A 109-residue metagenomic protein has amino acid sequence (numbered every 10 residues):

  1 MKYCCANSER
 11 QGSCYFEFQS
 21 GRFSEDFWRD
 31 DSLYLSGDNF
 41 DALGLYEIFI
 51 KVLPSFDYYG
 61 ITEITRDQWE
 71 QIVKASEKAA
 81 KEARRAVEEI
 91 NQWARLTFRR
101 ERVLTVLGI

Functional and structural regions predicted by a protein language model:
M1-V103, G108-I109: Acidic (Asp/Glu-rich) sequence patches and key acidic residues that form negatively charged surfaces used
